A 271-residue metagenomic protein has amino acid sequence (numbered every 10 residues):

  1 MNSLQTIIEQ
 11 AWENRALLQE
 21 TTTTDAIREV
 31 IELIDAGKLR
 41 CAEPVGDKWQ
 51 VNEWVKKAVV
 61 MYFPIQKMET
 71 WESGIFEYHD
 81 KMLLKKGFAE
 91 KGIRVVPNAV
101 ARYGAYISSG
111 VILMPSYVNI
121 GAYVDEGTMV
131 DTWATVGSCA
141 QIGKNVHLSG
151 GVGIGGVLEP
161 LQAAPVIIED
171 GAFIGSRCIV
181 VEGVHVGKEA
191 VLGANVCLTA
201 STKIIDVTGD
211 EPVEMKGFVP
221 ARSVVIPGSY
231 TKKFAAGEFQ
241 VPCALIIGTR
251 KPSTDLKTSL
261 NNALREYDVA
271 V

Functional and structural regions predicted by a protein language model:
M1-I93, R222, P227-V271: Terminal amphipathic alpha-helical/low-complexity segments used for targeting or macromolecular assembly
I93-K233: Structural signal for interior beta-strand "rungs" in well-ordered beta-sheet cores of soluble enzyme domains
